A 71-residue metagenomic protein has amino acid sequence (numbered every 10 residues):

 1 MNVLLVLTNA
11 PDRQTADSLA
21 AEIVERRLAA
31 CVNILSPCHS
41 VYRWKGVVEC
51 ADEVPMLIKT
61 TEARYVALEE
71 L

Functional and structural regions predicted by a protein language model:
M1-L71: Positively charged, small/polar-rich N-terminal and surface patches that mediate targeting and assembly and bind
